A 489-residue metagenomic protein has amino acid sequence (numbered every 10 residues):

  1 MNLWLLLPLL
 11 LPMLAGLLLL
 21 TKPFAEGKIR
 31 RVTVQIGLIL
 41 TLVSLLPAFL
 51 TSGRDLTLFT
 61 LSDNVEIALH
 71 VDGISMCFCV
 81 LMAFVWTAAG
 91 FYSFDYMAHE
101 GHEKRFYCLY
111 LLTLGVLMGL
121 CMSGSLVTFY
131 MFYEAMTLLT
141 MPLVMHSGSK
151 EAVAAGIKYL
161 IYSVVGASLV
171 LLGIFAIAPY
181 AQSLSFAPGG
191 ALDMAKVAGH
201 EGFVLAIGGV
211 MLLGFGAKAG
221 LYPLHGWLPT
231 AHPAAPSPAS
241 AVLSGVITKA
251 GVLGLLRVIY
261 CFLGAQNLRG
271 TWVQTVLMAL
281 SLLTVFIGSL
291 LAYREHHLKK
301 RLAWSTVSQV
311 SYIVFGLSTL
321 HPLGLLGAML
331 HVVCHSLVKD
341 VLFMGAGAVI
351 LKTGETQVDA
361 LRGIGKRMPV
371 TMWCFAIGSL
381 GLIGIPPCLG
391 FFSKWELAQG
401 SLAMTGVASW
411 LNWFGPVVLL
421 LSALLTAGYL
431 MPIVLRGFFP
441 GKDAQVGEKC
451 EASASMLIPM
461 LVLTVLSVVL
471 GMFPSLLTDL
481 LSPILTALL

Functional and structural regions predicted by a protein language model:
M1-L7, L14-C108, S183, P188-D193 (+1 more regions): Transmembrane helix-loop-helix hairpins at membrane boundaries of multipass inner-membrane proteins
W4-L9, L19-L20, A219, I383 (+3 more regions): Hydrophobic alpha-helical transmembrane segments of integral membrane proteins, especially lipid-exposed positions
M13, Q35-S44, A83, L111-G115 (+3 more regions): Alpha-helical transmembrane segments
G27-L38, A154-V164, M368-C374, S453-V462: Alpha-helical transmembrane segments and their helix-start/interface "positive-inside/aromatic belt" motifs in integral
Q35-P47, S163-I174, F375-P386, V462-L476: Hydrophobic alpha-helical membrane-insertion segments
A88-A98, K104, L114-F129, L139-R436: Hydrophobic transmembrane alpha-helices and their helix-loop junctions in integral membrane proteins
E134: Short phosphate-coordinating micro-motif centered on Lys-Gly-acidic
P188-G190, A235, G365-T371, A427-L489: Cytoplasmic/organellar membrane-interface segments at the starts of transmembrane helices in multi-pass inner-membrane
